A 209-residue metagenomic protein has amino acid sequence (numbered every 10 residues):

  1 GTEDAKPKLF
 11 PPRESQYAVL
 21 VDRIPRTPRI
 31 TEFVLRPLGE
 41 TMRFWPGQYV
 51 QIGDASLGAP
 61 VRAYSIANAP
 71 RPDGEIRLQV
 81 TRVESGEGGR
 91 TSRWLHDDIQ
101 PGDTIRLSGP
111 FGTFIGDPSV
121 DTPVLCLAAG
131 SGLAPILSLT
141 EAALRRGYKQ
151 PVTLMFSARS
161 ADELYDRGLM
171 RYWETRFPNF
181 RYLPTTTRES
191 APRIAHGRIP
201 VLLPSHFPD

Functional and structural regions predicted by a protein language model:
G1, K6, P11-R13, T81 (+1 more regions): FNR/FR-type flavoprotein reductase catalytic core
E3-T104, A158-S160, T185-E189: Ferredoxin-reductase
